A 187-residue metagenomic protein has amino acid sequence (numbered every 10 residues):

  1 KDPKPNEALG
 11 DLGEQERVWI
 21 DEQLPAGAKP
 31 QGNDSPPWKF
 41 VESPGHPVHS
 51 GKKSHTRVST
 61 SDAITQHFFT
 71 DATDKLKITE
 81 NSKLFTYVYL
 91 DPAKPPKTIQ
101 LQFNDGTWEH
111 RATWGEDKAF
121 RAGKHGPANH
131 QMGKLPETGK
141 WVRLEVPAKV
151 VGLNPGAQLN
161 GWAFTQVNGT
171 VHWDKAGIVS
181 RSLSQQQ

Functional and structural regions predicted by a protein language model:
K1-W38, S182-Q187: Extracellular carbohydrate-recognition regions
K4, A8, G13, Q23 (+7 more regions): Intrinsic disorder/low-complexity detector
K4-E7, P37-G45, K53-S54, Y87-V88 (+1 more regions): Intrinsically disordered, low-complexity boundary segments flanking structured domains
E16-V18, K52-S54, K83, T98: A residue-level signal for beta-strand positions that form part of recognition/binding surfaces within mature
P25-H49, L76, S82, T113 (+1 more regions): N-terminal secretory-pathway/extracellular module detecting exported/lumenal segments and adjacent signal-anchor/first
F40-F68: Short carbohydrate-recognition loop motifs
S59-L153, Q158, Q166-Q186: Extracellular ligand-binding interfaces
